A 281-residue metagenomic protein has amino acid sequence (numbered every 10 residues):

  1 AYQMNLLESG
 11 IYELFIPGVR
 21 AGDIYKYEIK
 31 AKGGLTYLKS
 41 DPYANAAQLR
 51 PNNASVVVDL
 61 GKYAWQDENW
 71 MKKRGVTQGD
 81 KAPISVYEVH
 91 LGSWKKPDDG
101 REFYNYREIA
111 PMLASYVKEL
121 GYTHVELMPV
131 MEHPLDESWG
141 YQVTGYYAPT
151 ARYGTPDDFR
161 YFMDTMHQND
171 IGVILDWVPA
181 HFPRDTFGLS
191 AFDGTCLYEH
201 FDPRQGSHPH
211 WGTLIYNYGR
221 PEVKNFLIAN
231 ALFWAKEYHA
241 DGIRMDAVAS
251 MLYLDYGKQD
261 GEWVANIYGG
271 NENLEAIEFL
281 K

Functional and structural regions predicted by a protein language model:
A1-Y2, Y25: Beta-strand-rich binding/interaction modules
Q3, G10-Y12, L113, V117: Extended, compositionally biased low-complexity polar/Lys-Gly-rich tracts and adjacent boundary/linker regions are
Q3-L6, A148: Structural signal for conserved beta-strand scaffold positions within catalytic alpha/beta enzyme cores
L7-E88, S93-R101, E108: The feature marks proteins involved in alpha-glucan
Q48, E68-K81, H90-E272: Substrate-binding/active-site clefts of carbohydrate-active enzymes
E126, A276-K281: Aromatic-lined carbohydrate-recognition surfaces of secreted/lumenal glycan-active proteins
